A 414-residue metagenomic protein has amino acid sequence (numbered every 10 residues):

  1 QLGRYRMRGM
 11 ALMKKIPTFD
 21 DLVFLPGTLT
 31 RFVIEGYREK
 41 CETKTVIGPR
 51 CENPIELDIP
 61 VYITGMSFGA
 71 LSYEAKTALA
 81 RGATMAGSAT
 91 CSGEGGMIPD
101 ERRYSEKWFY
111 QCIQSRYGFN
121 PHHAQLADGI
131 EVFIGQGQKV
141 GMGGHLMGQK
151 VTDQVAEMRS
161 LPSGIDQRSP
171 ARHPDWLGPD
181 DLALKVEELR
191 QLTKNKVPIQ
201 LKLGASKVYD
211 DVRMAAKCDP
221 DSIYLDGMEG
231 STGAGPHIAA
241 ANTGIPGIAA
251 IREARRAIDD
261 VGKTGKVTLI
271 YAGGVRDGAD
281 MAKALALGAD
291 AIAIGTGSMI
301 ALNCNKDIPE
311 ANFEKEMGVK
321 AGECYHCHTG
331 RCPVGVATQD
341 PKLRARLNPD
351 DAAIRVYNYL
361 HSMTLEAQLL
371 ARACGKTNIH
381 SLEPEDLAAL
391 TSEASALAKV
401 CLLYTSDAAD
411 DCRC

Functional and structural regions predicted by a protein language model:
Q1-V61, G65, A70-T84, S88-A89 (+6 more regions): Conserved, well-structured core domains of diverse proteins
V61-I63, T90, W108-C112, I130-V132 (+4 more regions): Hydrophobic faces of well-ordered beta-strands that scaffold small-molecule active sites in alpha/beta enzyme cores
G93-G95, N195-K202, T264, C374-P384: Flexible, glycine/charged-enriched surface loops at secondary-structure junctions
E131-I134, V155-S160, Y224-M228: Non-cysteine beta-strand/loop elements that form the S-adenosyl-L-methionine
G148-V151, V155-M158, S163-W176, G233-A249 (+1 more regions): Glycine-rich tight-turn/loop motif centered on a GG-T
H173-D340: Glycine-rich phosphate/ribose-binding loops and adjacent secondary-structure elements that form binding surfaces
C304-E310, K320-E383: Active-site or pore-adjacent capping/gating segments
Y404-C414: Single conserved hydrophobic/aromatic residue that forms the stacking wall/gate of nucleotide- or nucleobase-binding
